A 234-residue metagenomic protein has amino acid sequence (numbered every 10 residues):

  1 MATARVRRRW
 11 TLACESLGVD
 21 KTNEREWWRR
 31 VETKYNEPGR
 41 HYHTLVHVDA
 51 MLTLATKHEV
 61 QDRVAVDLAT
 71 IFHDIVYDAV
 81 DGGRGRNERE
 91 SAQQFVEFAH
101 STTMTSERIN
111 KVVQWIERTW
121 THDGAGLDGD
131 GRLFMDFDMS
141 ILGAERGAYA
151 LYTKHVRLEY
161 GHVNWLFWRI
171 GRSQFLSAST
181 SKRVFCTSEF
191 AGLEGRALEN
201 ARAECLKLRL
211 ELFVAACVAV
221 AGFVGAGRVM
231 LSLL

Functional and structural regions predicted by a protein language model:
A2-A13, N36-H43, T53-V64, F72 (+2 more regions): Divalent metal-dependent phosphate-bond-processing catalytic cores, especially two-metal-ion Mg2+/Mn2+ enzymes that act
T3-S16, K21-R29: Hydrophobic, proline/glycine-rich low-complexity stretches
V19, N23-L45: Short glycine- and acidic-rich boundary segments immediately preceding or forming the N-terminal edge of structured
T22-W28, G85-E88, T102: Short catalytic/metal-binding and nucleic-acid-binding patches
W27, E59-L68, T102-I116: Acidic/histidine metal-binding catalytic segments
M51, R86-S101: An active-site-proximal "capping" alpha-helix that borders the catalytic cofactor pocket
M51, V64-V80, S91, V113-W120: His-Asp-centered metal-binding catalytic motifs of divalent-metal-dependent phosphohydrolases/nucleases
A226-L234: Juxtamembrane boundary at the C-terminal end of a transmembrane helix
